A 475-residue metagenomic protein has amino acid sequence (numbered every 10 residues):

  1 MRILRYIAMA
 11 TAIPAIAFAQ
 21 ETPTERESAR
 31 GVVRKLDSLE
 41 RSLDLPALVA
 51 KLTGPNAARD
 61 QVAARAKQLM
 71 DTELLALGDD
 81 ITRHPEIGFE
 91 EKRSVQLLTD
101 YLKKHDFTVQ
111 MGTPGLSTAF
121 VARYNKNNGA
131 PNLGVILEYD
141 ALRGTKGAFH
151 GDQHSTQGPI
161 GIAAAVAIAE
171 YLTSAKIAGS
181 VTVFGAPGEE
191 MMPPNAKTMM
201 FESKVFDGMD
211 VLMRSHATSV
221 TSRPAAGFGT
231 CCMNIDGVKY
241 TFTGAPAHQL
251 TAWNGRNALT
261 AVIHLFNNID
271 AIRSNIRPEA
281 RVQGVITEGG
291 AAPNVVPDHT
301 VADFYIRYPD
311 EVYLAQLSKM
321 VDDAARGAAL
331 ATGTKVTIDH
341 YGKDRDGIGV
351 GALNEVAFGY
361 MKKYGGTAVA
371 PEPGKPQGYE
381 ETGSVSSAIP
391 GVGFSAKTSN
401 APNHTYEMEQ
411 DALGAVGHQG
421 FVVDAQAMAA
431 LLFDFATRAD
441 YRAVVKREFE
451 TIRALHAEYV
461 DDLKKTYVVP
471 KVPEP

Functional and structural regions predicted by a protein language model:
R2-M9: Sec-dependent signal peptide recognition, specifically the positively charged N-region followed immediately by
A10-A19: Hydrophobic h-region of N-terminal signal peptides that target proteins for export in Gram-negative bacteria
A19-D71, L75-A76, V422-E458, D462-P475: N-terminal hydrophobic/helix-forming segments and targeting peptides
P23-T182: Acidic/His- and Gly-rich active-site-bordering loop/insert found across diverse amide/peptide-bond hydrolases
A66, M70, G78, T82-P85 (+9 more regions): Sec/Tat-exported extracytoplasmic proteins
I81, L102, A122, V135 (+11 more regions): Divalent metal-coordination and catalytic microenvironments
A141-T156, Y171, A175-P297: Histidine/acidic-residue-rich, glycine-tolerant segments that coordinate divalent metal ions
T260-I263, N267-P475: Metal-dependent amide/peptide-bond hydrolase catalytic core, centered on the "pita-bread" metallohydrolase fold
